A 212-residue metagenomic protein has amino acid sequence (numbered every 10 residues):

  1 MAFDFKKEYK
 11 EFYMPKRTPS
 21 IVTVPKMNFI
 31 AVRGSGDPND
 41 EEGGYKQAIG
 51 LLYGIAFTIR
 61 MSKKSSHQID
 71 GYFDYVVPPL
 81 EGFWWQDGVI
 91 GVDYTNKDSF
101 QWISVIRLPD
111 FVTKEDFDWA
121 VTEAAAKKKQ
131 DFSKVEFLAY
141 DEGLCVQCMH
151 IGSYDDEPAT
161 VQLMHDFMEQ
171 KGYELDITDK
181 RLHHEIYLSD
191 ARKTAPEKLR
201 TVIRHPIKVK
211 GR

Functional and structural regions predicted by a protein language model:
M1-R212: A solvent-exposed interaction/effector surface
